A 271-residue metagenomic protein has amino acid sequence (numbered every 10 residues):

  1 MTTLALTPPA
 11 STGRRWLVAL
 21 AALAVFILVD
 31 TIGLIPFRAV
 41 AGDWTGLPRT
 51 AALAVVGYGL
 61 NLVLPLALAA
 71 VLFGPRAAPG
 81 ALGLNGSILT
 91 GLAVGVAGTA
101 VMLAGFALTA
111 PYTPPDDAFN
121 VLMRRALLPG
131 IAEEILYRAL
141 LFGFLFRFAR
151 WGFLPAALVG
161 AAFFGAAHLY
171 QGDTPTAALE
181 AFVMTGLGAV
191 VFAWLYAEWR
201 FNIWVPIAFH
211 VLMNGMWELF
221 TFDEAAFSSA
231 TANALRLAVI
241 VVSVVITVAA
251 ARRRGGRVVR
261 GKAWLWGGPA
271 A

Functional and structural regions predicted by a protein language model:
M1-G13, A78: Short, Lys/Arg-rich, polar N-terminal cytosolic tail immediately upstream of the first transmembrane signal-anchor
G13-L72, N120-V121, R125, A232-V242: Alpha-helical transmembrane segments in multi-pass membrane proteins
A39-Y58, L72-L136, F142-F148: Juxtamembrane helix-loop-helix connectors linking adjacent transmembrane helices in multi-pass membrane enzymes
R49, W204, V211-A271: C-terminal membrane module of polytopic membrane proteins
G95-F106, F153-L169: Small-polar-interrupted transmembrane alpha-helices in polytopic inner-membrane proteins
L108-D116, N120, L169-A178, D223-A230: Membrane-interface helix caps and helix-loop-helix hairpins in membrane proteins
I135-V159, W194-F201: Membrane-interface helix/loop boundary segments of multi-pass membrane proteins
L136, A181-W194: Hydrophobic alpha-helical segments embedded in the membrane of multi-pass proteins
